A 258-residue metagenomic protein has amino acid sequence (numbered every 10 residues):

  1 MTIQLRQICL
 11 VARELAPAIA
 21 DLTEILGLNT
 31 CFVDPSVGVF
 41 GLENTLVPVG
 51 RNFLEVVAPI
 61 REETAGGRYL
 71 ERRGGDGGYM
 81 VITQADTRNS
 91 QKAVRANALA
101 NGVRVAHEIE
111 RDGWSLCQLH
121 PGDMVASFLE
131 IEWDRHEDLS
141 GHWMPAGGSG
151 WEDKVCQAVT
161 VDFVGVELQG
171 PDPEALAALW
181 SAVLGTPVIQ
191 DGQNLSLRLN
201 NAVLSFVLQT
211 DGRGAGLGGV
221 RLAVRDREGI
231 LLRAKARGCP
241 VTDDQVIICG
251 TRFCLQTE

Functional and structural regions predicted by a protein language model:
M1-T64: An N-terminus-focused feature that recognizes amino-terminal "leader" regions
Q4-L5, C9, S149-Q193, A202-V203: Surface-exposed interaction/gating patches
Q4-R13, T45-V47, G67-R95, L119 (+2 more regions): Vicinal oxygen chelate
A16-N29, K92-N101, D172-P187, A236: Amphipathic alpha-helical segments
P35, H107-E110, I189-Q190: Short beta-strand
S36-V39, E110-D112, G212: A short beta-turn/loop motif at secondary-structure boundaries
E55, K92-G165, S196-R198, A202-L208 (+1 more regions): Vicinal oxygen chelate
E174, A178-A182, V188-R221, R225 (+1 more regions): Intrinsically disordered, low-complexity segments enriched in Gly and acidic/Ser/Thr residues that form flexible
